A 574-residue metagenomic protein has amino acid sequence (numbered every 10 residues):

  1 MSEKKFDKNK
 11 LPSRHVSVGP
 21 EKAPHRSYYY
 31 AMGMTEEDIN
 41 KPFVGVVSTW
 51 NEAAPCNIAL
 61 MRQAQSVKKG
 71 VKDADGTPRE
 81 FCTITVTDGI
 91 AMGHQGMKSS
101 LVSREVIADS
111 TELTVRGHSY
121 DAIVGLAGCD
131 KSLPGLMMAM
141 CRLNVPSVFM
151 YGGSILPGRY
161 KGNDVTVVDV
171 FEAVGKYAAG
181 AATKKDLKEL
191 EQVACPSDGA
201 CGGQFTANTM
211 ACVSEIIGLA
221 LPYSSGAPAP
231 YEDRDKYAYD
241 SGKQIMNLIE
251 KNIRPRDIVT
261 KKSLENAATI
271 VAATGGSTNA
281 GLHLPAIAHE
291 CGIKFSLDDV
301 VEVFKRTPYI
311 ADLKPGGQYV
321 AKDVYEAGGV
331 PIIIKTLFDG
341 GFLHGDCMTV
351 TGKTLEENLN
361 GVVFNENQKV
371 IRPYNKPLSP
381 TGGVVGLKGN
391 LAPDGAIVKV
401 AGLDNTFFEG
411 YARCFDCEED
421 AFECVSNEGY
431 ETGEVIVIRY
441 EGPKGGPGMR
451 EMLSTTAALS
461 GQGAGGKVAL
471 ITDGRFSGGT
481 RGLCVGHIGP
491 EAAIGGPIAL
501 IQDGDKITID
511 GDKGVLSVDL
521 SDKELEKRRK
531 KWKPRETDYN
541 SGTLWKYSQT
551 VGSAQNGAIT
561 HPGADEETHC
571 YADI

Functional and structural regions predicted by a protein language model:
S2-E52, C56-I58, Q63-C82, G89-I90 (+6 more regions): Catalytic or ion-coupling anion/metal-binding cores of large enzyme and transporter domains
S100-D109: Glycine-rich, highly charged phosphate/nucleotide-binding loops
V115-L136, V148-Y151: A short, small-residue-rich loop immediately preceding and capping a beta-strand
